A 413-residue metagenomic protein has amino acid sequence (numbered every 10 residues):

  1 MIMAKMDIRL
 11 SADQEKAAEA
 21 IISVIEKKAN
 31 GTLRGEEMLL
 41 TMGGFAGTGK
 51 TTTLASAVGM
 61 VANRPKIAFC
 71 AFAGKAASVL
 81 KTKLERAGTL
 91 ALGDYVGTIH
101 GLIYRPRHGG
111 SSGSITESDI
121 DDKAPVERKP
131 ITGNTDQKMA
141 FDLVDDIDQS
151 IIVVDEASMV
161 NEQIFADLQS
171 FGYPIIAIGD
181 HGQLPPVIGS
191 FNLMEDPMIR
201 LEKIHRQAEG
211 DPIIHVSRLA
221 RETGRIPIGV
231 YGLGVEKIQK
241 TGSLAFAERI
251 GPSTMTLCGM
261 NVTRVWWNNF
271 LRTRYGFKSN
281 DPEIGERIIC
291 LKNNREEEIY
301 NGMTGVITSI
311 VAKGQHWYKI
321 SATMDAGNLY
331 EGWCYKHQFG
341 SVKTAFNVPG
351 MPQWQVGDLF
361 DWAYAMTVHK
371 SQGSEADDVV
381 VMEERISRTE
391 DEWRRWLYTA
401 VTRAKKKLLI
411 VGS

Functional and structural regions predicted by a protein language model:
M1-I8, G43: Conserved adenine-nucleotide phosphate-binding loops and their immediately adjacent elements
D7-A29: N-terminal pre-P-loop "Q-motif" helix
L10, F69, A177, T256: Conserved SAM-binding loop
N30-L40: Pre-Walker A (Motif I) flank of P-loop NTPase domains
R34, S112-S150, Q169-S170, S371 (+1 more regions): Short basic/glycine-enriched coil/helix segment immediately N-terminal to the Walker B
T41-T48, T52-P65, A71-A87, G97-S111 (+6 more regions): Conserved helicase motor core of SF1/SF2 NTP-dependent helicases
T48-T52, G74, T89-G97, R105 (+3 more regions): Core RecA-like ATPase module of SF1/SF2 helicases and allied nucleic-acid translocases
T223-W267: Helicase P-loop NTPase motor core
